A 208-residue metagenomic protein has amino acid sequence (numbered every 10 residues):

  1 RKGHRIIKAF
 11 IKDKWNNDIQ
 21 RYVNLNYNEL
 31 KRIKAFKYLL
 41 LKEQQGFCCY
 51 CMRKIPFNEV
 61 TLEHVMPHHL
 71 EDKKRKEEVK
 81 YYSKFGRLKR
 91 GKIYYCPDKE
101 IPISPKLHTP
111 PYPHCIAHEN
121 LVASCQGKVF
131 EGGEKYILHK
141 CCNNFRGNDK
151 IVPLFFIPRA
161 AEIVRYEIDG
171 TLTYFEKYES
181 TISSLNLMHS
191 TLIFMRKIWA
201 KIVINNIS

Functional and structural regions predicted by a protein language model:
R1-F47, M52-L62, M66-S208: Replace "small metal-dependent catalytic modules" with "small catalytic or cofactor-binding modules
